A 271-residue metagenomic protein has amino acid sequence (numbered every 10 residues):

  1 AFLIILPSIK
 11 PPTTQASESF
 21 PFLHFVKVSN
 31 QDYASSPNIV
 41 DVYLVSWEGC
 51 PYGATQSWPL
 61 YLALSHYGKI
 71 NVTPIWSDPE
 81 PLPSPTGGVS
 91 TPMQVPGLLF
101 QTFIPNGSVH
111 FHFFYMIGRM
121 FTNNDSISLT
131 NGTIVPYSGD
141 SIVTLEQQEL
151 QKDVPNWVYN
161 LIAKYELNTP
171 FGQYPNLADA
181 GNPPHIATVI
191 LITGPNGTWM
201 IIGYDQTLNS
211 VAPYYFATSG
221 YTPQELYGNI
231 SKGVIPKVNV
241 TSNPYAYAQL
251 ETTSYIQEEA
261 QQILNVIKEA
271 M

Functional and structural regions predicted by a protein language model:
A1-D41, T55-M271: Non-globular targeting/processing and membrane-anchoring segments
L44-C50: Aromatic-flanked redox-active Cys/Sec active sites in thiol-based oxidoreductases, especially the WC-centered
